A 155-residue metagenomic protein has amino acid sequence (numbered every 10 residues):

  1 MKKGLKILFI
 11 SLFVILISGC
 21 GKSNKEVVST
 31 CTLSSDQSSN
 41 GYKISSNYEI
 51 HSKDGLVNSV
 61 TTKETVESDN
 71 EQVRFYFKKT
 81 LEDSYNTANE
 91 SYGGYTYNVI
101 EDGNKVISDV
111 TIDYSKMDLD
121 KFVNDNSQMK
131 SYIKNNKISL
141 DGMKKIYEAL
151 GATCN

Functional and structural regions predicted by a protein language model:
M1-K6: Positively charged n-region of N-terminal signal peptides that target proteins for export
L16-G19: C-terminal motif of bacterial Sec signal peptides marking the signal peptidase cleavage site
N24-N155: Subset-of-secretome marker
